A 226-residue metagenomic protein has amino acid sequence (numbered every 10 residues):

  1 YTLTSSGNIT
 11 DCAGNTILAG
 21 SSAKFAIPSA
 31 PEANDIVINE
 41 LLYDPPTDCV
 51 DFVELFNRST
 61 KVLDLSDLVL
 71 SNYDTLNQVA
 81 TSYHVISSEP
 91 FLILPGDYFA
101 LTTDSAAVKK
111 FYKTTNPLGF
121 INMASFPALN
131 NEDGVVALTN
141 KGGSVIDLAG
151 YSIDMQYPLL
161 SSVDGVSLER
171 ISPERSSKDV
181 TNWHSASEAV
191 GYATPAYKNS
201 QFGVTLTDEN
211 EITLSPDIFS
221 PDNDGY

Functional and structural regions predicted by a protein language model:
T2-S177, D208-N210: Activation on beta-sandwich/Ig-like modules and their edge loops
T10-S29, N182-G203: Short, structured interface segments
L129, W183, F219: Short clusters of hydrophobic/aromatic residues that line enzyme substrate/ligand-binding pockets
G203-Y226: Short loop/turn motifs at secondary-structure boundaries
